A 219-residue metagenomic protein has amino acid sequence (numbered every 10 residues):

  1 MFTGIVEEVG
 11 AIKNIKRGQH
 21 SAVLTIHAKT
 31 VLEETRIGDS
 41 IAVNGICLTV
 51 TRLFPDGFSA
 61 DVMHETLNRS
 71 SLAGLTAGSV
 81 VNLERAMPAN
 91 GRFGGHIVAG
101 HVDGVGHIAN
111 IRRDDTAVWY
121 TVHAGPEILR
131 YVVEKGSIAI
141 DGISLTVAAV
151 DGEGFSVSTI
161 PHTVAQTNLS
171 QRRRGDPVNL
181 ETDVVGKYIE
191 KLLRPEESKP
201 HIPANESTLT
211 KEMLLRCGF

Functional and structural regions predicted by a protein language model:
M1-F219: Conserved loop->alpha-helix
